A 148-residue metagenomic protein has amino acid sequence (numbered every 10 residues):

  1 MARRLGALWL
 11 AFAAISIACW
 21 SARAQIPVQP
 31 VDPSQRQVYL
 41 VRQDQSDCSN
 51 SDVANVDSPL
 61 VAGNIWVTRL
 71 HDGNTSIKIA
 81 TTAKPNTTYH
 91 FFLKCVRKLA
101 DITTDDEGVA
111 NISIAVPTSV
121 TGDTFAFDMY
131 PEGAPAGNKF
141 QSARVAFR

Functional and structural regions predicted by a protein language model:
M1-W9: Bacterial N-terminal signal peptides that target proteins for export
W9-A18: Bacterial N-terminal signal peptides
W20-R148: N-terminal targeting/export leaders
